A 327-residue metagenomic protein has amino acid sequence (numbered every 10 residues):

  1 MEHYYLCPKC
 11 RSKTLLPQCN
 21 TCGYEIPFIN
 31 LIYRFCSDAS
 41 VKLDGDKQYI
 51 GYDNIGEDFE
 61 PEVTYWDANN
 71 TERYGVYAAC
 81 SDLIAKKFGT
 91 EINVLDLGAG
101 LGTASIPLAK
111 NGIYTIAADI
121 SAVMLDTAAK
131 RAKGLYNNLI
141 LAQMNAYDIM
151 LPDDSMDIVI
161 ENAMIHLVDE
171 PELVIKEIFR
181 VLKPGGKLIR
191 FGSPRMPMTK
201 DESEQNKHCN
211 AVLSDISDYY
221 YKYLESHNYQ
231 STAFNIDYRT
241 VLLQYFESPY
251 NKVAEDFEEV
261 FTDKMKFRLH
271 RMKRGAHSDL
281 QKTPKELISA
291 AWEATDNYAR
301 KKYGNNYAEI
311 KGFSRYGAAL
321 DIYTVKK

Functional and structural regions predicted by a protein language model:
E2-D46: N-terminal auxiliary segments of SAM/dcSAM-dependent transferases
F28-T90, T103-P107, M124-T127, R131-L135 (+1 more regions): Conserved class I S-adenosyl-L-methionine
L95-L97, L101-D148: Class I SAM-dependent methyltransferase SAM/SAH-binding core
Y147-I158: A short acidic, Gly/Pro-enriched loop at the edge of an enzyme's catalytic core that lines a small-molecule cofactor
I158-E170: A short SAM/SAH-binding and catalytic strip from SAM-dependent methyltransferases
E172-P184: A short glycine-rich, Lys/Arg-flanked "PGG" loop and its adjoining helix->strand segment in the class I
K187-D263: Conserved catalytic/acceptor-binding region of the Class I
K252-K327: Conserved Class I S-adenosyl-L-methionine
